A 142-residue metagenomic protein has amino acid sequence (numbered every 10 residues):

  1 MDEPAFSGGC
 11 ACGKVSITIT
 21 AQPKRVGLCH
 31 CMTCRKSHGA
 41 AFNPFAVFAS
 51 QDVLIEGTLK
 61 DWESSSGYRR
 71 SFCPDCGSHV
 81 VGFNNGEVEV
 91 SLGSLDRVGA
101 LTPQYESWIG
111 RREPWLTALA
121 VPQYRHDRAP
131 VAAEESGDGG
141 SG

Functional and structural regions predicted by a protein language model:
M1-G142: A short Gly-Trp-Pro
